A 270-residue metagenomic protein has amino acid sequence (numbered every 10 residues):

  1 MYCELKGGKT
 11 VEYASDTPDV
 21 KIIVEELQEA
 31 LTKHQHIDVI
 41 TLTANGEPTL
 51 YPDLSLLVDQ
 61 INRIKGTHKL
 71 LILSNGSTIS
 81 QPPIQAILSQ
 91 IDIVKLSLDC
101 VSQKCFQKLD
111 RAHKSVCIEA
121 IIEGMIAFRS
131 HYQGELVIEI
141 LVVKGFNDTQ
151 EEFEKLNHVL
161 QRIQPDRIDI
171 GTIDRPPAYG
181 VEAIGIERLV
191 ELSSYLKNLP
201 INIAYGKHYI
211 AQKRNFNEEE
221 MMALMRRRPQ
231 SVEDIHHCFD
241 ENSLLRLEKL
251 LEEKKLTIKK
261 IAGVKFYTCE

Functional and structural regions predicted by a protein language model:
M1-K21: Canonical Radical SAM [4Fe-4S] cluster-binding loop centered on the CxxxCxxC motif and its immediate flanking residues
E4, V39-T43, L71-L73: Short, conserved beta-strand segments within well-ordered enzyme catalytic domains that often line or immediately flank
E4-G8, H36-V39, V101-C105, L136-V137: Short, basic/glycine-rich phosphate-binding loops at helix/coil junctions that contact nucleotide phosphates
I22-N45: Short Fe-S-cluster ligation motifs
I23, L27-A30, M125, L156 (+1 more regions): Generic hydrophobic alpha-helical segments
L50-R188: Conserved AdoMet/S-adenosylmethionine-binding subsite of the radical SAM
D148-E270: Auxiliary Fe-S-binding modules of radical SAM enzymes
